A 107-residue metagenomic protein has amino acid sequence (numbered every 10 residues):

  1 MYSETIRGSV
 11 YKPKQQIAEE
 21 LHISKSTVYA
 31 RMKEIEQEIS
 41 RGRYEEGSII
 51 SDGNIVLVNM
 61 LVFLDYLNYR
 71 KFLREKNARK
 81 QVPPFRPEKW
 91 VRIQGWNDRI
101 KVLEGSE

Functional and structural regions predicted by a protein language model:
M1-S26, L61-E107: Basic Lys/Arg-rich amphipathic helical interaction modules
L21-L57: Major-groove DNA-recognition helix of helix-turn-helix-type DNA-binding domains
